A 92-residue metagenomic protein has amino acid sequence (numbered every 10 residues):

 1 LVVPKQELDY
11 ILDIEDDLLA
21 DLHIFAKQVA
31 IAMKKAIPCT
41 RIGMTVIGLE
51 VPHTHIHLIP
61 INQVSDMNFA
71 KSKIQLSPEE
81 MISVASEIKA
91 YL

Functional and structural regions predicted by a protein language model:
L1-L92: HIT superfamily nucleotide-processing domains
